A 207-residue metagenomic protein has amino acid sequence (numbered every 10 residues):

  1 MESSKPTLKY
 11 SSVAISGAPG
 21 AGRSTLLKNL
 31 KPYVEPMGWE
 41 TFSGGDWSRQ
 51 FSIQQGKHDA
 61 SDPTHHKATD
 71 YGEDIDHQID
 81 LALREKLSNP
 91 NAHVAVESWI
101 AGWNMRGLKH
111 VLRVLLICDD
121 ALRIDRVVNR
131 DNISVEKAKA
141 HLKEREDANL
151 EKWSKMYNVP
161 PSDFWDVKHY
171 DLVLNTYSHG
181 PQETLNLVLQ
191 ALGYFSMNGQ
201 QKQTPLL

Functional and structural regions predicted by a protein language model:
E2-S4, K155-L207: NTP-dependent small-molecule kinase module
I15: Hydrophobic anchor at the beta1->P-loop junction of P-loop NTPases
A18: P-loop (Walker A) phosphate-binding loop of NTP-binding proteins
S24: Walker A/P-loop
P32-T41: Post-Walker A helix-loop "phosphate-sensing" segment adjacent to the P-loop in P-loop NTPases
G44-R106, A121, N132-S134, D147: ATP-dependent small-molecule kinase phosphotransfer cores that center on conserved nucleotide phosphate-binding segments
K109-R145: Conserved phosphate-donor/acceptor-positioning beta-strand/loop module used by diverse small-molecule
